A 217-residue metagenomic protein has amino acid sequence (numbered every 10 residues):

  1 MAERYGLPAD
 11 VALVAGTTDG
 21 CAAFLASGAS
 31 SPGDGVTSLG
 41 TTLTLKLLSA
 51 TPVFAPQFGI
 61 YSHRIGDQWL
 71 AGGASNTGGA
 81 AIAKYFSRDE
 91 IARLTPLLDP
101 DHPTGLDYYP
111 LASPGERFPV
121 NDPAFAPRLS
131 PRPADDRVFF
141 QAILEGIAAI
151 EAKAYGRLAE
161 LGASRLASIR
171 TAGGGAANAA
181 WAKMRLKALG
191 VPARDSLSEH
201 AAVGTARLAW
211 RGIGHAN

Functional and structural regions predicted by a protein language model:
A2-I169, A177-N217: Active-site core segments that coordinate phosphate-bearing ligands/cofactors across diverse enzyme families
